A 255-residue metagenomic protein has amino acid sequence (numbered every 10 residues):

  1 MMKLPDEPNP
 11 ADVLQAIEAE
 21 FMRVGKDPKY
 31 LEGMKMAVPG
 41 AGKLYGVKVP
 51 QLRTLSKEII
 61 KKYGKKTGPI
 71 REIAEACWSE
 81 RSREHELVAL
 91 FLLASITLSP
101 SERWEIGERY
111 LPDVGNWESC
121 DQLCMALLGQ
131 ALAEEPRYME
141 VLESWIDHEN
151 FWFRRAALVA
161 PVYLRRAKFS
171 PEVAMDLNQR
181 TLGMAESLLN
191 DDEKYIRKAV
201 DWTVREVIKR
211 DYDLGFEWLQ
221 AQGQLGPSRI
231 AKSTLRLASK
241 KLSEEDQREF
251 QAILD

Functional and structural regions predicted by a protein language model:
M1-D255: Alpha-helical scaffold domains
